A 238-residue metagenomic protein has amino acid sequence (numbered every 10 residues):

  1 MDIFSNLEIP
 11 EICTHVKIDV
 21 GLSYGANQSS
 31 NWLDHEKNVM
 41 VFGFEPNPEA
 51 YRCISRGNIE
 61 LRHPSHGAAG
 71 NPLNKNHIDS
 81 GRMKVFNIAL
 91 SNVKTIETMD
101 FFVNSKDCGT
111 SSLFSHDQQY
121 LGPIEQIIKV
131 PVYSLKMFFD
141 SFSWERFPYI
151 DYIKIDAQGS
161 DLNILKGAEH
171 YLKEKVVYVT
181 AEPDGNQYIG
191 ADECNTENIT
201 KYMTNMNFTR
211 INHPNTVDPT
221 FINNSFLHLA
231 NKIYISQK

Functional and structural regions predicted by a protein language model:
M1-K238: Phosphate/nucleotide-binding beta-alpha loop and adjacent structural elements of enzyme active sites
